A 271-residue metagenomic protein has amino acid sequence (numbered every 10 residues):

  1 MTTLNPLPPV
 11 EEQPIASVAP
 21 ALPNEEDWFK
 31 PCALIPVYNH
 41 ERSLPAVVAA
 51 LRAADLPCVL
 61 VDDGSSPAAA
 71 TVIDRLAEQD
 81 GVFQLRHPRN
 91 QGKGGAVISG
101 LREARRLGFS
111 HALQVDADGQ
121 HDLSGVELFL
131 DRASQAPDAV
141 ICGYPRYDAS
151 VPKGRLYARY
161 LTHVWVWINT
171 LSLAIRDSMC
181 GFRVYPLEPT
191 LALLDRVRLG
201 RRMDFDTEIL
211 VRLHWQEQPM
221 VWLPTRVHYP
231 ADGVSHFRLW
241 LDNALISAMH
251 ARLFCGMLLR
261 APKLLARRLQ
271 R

Functional and structural regions predicted by a protein language model:
T2-W28, R196-R271: Hydrophobic helical membrane-anchoring modules
S17-L22, Y38-A53: Short, well-formed alpha-helical segments that are part of the catalytic scaffolds of diverse glycosyltransferases
K30-C32, P57, E208: Cell-envelope/extracellular polymer assembly enzymes that use nucleotide-activated donors
R42-A46, P67-L76, S124: Acidic helix N-cap motif at the loop->helix transition within catalytic regions of sugar-transfer enzymes
L56-S65, L85-H87, V115: Short beta-strand/loop segment that forms part of the nucleotide-sugar
D62-T71, G119: A conserved acidic beta->alpha catalytic loop
R89, G94-R106, L123-M203, P230-F237 (+1 more regions): Acceptor/aglycone-binding surface of glycosyltransferases and processive sugar-polymer synthases
F109-Q120: Short beta-strand-to-loop acidic/aromatic patch adjacent to the donor-nucleotide binding site
